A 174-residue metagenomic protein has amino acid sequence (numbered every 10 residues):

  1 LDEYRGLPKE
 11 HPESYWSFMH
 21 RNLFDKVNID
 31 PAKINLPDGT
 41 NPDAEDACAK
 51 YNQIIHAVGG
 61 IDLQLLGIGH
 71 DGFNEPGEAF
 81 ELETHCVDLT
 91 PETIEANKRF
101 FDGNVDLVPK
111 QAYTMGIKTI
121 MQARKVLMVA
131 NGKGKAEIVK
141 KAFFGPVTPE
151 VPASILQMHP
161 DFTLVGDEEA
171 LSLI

Functional and structural regions predicted by a protein language model:
D2: Glycine-rich phosphate/diphosphate-binding loop of Rossmann-like nucleotide-binding domains
R5-E13, S17-I174: Conserved phosphate- and dinucleotide-binding cores of soluble alpha/beta proteins, encompassing both enzyme active
